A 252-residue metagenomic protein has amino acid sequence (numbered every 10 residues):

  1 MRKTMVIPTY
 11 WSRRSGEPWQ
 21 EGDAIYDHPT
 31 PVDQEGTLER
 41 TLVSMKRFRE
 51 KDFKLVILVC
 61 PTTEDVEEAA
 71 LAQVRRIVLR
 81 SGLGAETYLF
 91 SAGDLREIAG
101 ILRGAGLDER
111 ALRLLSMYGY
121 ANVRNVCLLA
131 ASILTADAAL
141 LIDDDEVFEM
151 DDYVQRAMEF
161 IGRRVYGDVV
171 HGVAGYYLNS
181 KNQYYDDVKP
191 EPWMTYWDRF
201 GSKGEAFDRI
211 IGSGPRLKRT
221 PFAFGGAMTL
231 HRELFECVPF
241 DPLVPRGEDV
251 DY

Functional and structural regions predicted by a protein language model:
M1-Q73: N-proximal low-complexity "stem/linker" segments adjacent to membrane-targeting elements
A70, V74-A130, L134: Active-site-proximal specificity loops/subdomain of glycosyltransferases
A136-E149: Short beta-strand-to-loop acidic/aromatic patch adjacent to the donor-nucleotide binding site
E149-G172: Conserved donor-nucleotide/metal-binding helix-loop-beta segment in metal-dependent transferases, i.e., the alpha-helix
D168-E191: Short beta-strand-to-loop element that shapes/binds the nucleotide-sugar donor at the catalytic cleft/hinge
R209-T229: A recurrent flexible, glycine/aromatic-enriched loop bordering the glycosyltransferase active site that acts as
E233-L234: Short, well-ordered alpha-helical scaffold segment located in the soluble/lumenal catalytic or ligand-binding core
P245-Y252: Acidic donor-binding loop at a coil-to-helix junction in glycosyltransferase catalytic cores that engages
